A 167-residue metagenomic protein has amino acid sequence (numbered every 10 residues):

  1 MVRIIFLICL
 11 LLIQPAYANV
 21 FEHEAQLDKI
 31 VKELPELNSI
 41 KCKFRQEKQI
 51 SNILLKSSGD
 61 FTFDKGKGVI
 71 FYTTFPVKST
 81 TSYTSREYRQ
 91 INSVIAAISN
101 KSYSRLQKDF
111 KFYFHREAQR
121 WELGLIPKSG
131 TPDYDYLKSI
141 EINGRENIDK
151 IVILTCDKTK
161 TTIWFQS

Functional and structural regions predicted by a protein language model:
I4-I13: Sec-dependent N-terminal signal peptides
P15-I53: N-terminal leader/targeting segments and the immediate start of mature chains
Q46, K65-K67, T73-V77, S85-E87 (+3 more regions): A mature extracytoplasmic/lumenal domain signature
Q49-L54, T131-D135: Short, cysteine-centered beta-strand-loop-beta hairpins and adjacent loop/turn segments enriched in charged/polar
K56-N100, T161: An acidic-aromatic
D60, T80, K111-Y113, S139-E141: Short, surface-exposed charged micro-motifs
S85-E122, I126: Flexible, surface-exposed loop/linker segments and immediately adjacent secondary-structure boundaries
R116-S167: Gly/Pro-enriched, hydrophobic low-complexity segments that function as extracytoplasmic propeptides/linkers
